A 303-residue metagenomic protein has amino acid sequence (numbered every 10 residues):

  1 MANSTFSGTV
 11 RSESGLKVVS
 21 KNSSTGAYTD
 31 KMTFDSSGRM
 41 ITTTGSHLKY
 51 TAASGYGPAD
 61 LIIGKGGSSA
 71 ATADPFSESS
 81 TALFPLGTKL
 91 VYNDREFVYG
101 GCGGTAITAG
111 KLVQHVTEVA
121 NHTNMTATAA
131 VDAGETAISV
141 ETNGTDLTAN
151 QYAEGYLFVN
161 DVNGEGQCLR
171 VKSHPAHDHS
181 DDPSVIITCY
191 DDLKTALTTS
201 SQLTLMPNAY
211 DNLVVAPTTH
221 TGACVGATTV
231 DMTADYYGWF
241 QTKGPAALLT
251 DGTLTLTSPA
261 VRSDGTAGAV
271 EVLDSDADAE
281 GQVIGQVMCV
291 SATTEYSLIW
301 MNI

Functional and structural regions predicted by a protein language model:
M1-L61, A216, V272-D276: Intrinsic low-complexity, repeat-rich intrinsically disordered segments enriched in small/flexible residues
E13, A149-A153: A short, compositionally biased
Y50-A149, D161-I303: Extracellular receptor-binding modules and their adjoining Ser/Thr/Gly/Asp/Asn-rich linkers
E154-D161: Short conserved beta-strand and strand-loop elements enriched in small hydrophobics with frequent Asp/Gly
